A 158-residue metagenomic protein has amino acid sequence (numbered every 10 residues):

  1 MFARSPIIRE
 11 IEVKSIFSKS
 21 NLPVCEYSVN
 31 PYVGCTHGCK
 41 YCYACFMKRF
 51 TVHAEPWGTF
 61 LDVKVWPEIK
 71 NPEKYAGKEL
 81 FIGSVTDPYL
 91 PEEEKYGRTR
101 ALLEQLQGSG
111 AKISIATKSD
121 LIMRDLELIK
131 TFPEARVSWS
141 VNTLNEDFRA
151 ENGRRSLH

Functional and structural regions predicted by a protein language model:
M1-Y32, A44-F81: N-terminal [4Fe-4S]-dependent radical SAM core
T36: Aromatic- and Gly/Pro-rich donor/ligand-binding loops that form nucleotide- or phosphate-bearing donor binding pockets
C39-C42: The canonical Cys-X-X-Cys-His
V65-H158: Conserved AdoMet/S-adenosylmethionine-binding subsite of the radical SAM
